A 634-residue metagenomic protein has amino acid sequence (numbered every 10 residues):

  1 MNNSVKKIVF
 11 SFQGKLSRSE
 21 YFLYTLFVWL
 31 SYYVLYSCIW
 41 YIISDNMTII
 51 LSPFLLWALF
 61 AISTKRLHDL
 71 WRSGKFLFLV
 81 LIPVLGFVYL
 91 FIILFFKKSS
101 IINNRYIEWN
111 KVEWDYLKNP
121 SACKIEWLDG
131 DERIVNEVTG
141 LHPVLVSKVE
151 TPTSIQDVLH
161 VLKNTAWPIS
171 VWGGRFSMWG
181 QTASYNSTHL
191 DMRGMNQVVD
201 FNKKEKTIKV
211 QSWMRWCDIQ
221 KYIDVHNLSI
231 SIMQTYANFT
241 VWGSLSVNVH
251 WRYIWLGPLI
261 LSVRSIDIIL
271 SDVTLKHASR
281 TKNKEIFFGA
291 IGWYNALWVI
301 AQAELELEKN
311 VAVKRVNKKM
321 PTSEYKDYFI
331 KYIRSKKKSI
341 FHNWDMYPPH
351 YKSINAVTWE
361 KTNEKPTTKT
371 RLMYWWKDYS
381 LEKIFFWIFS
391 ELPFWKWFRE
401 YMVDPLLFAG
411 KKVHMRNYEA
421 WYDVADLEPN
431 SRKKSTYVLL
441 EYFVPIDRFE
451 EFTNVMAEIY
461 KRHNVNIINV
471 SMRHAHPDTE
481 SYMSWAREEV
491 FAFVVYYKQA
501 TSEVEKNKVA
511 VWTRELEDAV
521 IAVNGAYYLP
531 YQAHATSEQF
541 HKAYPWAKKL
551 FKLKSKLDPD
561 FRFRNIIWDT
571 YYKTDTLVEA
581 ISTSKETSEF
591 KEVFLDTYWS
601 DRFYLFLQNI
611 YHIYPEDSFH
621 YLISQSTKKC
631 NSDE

Functional and structural regions predicted by a protein language model:
M1-S31, L59-F76, I92-Y116: Membrane-interface extramembranous regions at the lipid-water interface
S31-L59, V80, F95-S99: Membrane-helix interface segments in multi-pass membrane proteins
L117-E137: N-terminal regions that are enriched for targeting/export leaders and immediately downstream pro/stem segments
G140-I232, N248-Y253, M472: Glycine-rich N-terminal segment of FAD-binding domains in flavoprotein oxidoreductases, spanning the beta-loop-helix
W179-V199, I254-V273, V299-L305, F493: Structural signature of FAD isoalloxazine-binding scaffolds in flavoprotein oxidoreductases
S246, R264-E458, R462, N466 (+1 more regions): C-terminal substrate-binding/cap subdomain adjacent to the FAD-binding core in PCMH-type and related FAD-linked
V413-A535, Q539-K542: Substrate-recognition/cap regions that form aromatic- and gly/pro-loop-enriched pockets for small-molecule ligands
D426, I521-S624, K628-D633: Activity-critical C-terminal alpha-helical subdomain
